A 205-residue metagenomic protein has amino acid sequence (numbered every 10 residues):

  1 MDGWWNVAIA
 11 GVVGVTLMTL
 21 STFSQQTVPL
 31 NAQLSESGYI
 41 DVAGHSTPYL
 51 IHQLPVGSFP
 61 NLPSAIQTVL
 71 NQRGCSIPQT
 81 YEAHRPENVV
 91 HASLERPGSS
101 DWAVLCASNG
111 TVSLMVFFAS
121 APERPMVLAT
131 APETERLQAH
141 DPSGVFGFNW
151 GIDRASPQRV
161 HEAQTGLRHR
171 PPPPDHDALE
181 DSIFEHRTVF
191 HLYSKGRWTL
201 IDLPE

Functional and structural regions predicted by a protein language model:
W5-V7, G11-G57, E133-E205: Acidic, small-residue rich beta-repeat scaffolds with periodic aromatic anchors
L54-A83: Short, non-transmembrane alpha-helical segments in secretory-pathway proteins
V89-P97: Acidic, divalent-cation-chelating loop motifs in proteins
R96-L105, H176-L179: Acidic/hydrophobic-patterned starts of short beta strands in beta-sheet-rich repeat architectures
G98-S100, N109-S113, E123: Primarily extracytoplasmic ectodomains and periplasmic/lumenal surface modules that are beta-strand-rich
L105-A107, W150: Beta-strand C-termini and the immediately following turn/loop, strongest in propeller blades
G110-V116, V189-F190: Structural motif
V116-P132: Extracellular C-terminal loop/segment signatures of secreted glycoproteins
